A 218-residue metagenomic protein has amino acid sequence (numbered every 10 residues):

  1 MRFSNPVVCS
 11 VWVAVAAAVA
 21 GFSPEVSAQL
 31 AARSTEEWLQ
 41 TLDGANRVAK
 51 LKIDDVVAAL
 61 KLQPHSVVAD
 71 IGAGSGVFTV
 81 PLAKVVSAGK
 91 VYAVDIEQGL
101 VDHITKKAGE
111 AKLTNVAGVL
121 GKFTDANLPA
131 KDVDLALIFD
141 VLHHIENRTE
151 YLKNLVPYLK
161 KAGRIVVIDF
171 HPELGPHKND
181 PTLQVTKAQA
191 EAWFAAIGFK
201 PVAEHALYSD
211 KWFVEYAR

Functional and structural regions predicted by a protein language model:
V26-Q63, V67-A69: Class I SAM-dependent transferase core
A69, A73-A126: Class I SAM-dependent methyltransferase SAM/SAH-binding core
V86-S87, I145-E146, L159-K161: Helix-to-beta-strand junctions that scaffold the AdoMet/dcAdoMet cofactor pocket in Class I SAM-dependent enzymes
A126-A136: A short acidic, Gly/Pro-enriched loop at the edge of an enzyme's catalytic core that lines a small-molecule cofactor
D134-R148: A short SAM/SAH-binding and catalytic strip from SAM-dependent methyltransferases
T149-R164: A short glycine-rich, Lys/Arg-flanked "PGG" loop and its adjoining helix->strand segment in the class I
R164-E191: Conserved class I S-adenosyl-L-methionine
I197, A203-R218: Core SAM-dependent methyltransferase catalytic element
